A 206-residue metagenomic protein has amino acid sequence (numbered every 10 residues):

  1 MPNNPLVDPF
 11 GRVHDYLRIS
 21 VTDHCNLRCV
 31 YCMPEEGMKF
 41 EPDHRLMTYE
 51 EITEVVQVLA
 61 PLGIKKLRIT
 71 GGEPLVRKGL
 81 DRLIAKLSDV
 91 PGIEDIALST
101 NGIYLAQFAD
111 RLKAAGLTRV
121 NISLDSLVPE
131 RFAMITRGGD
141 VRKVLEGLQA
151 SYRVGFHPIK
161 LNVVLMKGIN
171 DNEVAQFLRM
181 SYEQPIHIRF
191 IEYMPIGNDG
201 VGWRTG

Functional and structural regions predicted by a protein language model:
N3-P9: A detector for short, charged/polar N-terminal pre-domain segments
P9-Y49: Canonical Radical SAM [4Fe-4S] cluster-binding loop centered on the CxxxCxxC motif and its immediate flanking residues
T22, P34-E35, S123-L127, I191-Y193: Generic beta-structure capping elements
G37-P42, A106, V128-I135, G197-G202: A short acidic, helix-capping loop that chelates divalent metal ions and anchors anionic groups
Y49, T53-R68, V76-H187: Radical SAM/AdoMet-radical enzyme domain recognition
E73: Conserved G/P- and acidic residue-centered "switch" motifs that form tight phosphate/ATP-binding loops in soluble
K167-I169, Q184, R189-G206: Flexible glycine/acidic-rich beta-alpha junction loops that bind and position SAM and/or redox cofactors in anaerobic
